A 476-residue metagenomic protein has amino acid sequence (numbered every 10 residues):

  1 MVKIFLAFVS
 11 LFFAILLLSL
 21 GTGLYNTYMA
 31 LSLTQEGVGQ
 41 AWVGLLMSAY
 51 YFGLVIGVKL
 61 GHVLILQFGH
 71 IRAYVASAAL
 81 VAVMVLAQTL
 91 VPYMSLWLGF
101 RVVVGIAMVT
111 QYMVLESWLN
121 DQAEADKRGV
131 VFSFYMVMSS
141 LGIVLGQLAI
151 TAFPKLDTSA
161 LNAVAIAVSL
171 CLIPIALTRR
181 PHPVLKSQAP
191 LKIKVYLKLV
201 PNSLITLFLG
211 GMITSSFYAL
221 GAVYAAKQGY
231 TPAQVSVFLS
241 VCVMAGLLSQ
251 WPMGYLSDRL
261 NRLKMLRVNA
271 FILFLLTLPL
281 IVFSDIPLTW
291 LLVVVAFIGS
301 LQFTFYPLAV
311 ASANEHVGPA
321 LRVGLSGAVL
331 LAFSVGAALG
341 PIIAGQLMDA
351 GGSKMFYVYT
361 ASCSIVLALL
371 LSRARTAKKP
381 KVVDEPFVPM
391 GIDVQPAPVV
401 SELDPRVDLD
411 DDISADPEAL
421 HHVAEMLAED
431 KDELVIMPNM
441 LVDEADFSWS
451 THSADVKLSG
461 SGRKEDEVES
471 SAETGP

Functional and structural regions predicted by a protein language model:
M1-K3, L185-A189, A374-P476: Intrinsic disorder in cytosolic terminal tails and internal cytosolic loops of multi-pass membrane transporters
V2-Y51, T206, T214-Y224, Q228 (+1 more regions): Helix-loop boundary and gating motifs at the non-cytosolic
Q40-A41, A125-Y135, P232, V317-V329: Loop-to-transmembrane helix entry/capping segments in MFS-fold secondary transporters and related SLC/MFSD carriers
G57-G69, P154, S249-N261, M348-D349: Helix-to-loop junctions at the C-terminal end of transmembrane segments in multipass secondary transporters
R72-L86, A165, K264-P279, A361: Structural signature of the two symmetry-related core transmembrane helices
S95-V103, T289-F297: Paired small-residue
T110-A123, F303-V317: Intracellular juxtamembrane helix-capping segments at the cytosolic ends of symmetry-related transmembrane helices
I150-T151, A165-L185, L367-R375: C-terminal membrane-cytosol helix-exit motif in multi-pass small-molecule transporters
